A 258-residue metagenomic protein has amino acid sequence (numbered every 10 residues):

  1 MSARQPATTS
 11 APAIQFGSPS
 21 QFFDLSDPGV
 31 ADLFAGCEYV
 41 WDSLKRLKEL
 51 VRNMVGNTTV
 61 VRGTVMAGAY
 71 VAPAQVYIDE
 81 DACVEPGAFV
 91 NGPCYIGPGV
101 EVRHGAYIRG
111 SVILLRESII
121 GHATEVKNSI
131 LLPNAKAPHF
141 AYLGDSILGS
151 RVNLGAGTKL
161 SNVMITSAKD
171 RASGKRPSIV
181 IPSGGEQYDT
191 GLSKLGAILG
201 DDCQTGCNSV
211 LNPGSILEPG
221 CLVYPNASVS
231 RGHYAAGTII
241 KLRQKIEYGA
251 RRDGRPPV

Functional and structural regions predicted by a protein language model:
M1-G68, E186-T190, G220, N226 (+1 more regions): Terminal amphipathic alpha-helical/low-complexity segments used for targeting or macromolecular assembly
S2, A11, A31, A35 (+3 more regions): N-terminal capping/interface segment
A13, F22, S26, V61-R62 (+6 more regions): Generic signal for short, ordered secondary-structure residues within or immediately flanking folded domains
L25-S26, C37, G68, A74 (+8 more regions): Surface-exposed loop/turn and secondary-structure junction residues enriched for glycine/proline
E85-G121, I165, S173-G185, D189 (+2 more regions): Short secondary-structure boundary segments
L131-N134, P138-V258: Glycine-rich hexapeptide-repeat left-handed beta-helix
